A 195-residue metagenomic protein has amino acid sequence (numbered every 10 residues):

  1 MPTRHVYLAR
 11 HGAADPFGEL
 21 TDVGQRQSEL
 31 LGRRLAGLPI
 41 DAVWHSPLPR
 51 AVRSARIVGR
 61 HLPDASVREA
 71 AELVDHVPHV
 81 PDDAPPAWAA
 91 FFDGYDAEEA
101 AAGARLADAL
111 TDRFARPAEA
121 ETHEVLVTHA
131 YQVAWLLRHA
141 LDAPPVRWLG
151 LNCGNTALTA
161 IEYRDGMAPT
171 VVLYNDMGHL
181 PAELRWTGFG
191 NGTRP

Functional and structural regions predicted by a protein language model:
M1-P2, D64, R68, D75-A87 (+3 more regions): Acidic, low-complexity terminal tails and accessory targeting/binding regions of phosphate-metabolizing enzymes
T3, Y7-L8, A13-A14, E29-A97 (+1 more regions): Phosphate-coordination/substrate-recognition cap region in phosphate-metabolizing enzymes
V6, A120-T128: Generic beta-sheet signal
F17-V23: Acidic/histidine-rich helix-loop elements that form or flank divalent-metal/phosphate-binding sites at the catalytic
G24-S28: Conserved anionic group-binding/transfer micro-motifs
I57, W135-H139: Active-site signature of alpha/beta-hydrolase-fold catalytic machinery across serine- and Asp/Cys-nucleophile hydrolases
D93-T122: Internal catalytic-core helix/loop-beta-alpha segment that presents or stabilizes conserved functional determinants
